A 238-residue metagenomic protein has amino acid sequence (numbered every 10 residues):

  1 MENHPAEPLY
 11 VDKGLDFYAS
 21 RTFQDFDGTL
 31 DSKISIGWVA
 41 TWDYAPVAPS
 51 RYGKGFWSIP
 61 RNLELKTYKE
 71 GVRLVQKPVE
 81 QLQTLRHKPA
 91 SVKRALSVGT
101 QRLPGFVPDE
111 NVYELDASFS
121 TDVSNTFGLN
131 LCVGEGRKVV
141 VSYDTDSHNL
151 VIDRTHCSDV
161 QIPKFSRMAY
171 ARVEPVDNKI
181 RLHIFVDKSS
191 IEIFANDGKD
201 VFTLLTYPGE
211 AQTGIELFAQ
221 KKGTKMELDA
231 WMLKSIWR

Functional and structural regions predicted by a protein language model:
M1: Flexible glycine/proline-rich, aromatic-decorated loop/lid segments
H4-E7, V11-R238: Beta-rich accessory regions
